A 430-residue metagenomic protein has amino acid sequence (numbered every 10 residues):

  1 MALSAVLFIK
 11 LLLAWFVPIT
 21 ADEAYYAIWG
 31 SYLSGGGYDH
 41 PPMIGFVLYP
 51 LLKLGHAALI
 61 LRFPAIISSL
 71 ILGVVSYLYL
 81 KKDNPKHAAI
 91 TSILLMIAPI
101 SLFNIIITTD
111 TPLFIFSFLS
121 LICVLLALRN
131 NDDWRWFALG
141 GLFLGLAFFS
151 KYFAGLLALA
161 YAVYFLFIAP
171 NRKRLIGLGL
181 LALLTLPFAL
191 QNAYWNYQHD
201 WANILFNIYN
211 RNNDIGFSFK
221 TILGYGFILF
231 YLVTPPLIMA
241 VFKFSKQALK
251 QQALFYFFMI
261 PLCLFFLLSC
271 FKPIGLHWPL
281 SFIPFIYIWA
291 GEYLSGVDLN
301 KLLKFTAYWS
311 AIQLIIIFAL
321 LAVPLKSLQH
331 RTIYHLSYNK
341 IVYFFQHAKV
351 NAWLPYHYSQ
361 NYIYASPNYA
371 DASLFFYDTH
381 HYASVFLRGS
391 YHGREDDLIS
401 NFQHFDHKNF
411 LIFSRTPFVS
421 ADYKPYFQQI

Functional and structural regions predicted by a protein language model:
M1, S76-I97, I115: Transmembrane-helix signature of polytopic, membrane-embedded enzymes that assemble or transfer cell-envelope glycans
Y32, R135-K151, F265-F266: Membrane-interface alpha helices of multi-pass inner-membrane proteins
F63-P85, L119, C123: Transmembrane-helix motifs of polytopic, lipid-linked glycan transferases
G73-V75, L94, L113-N130, L139-L144 (+1 more regions): Specific aromatic-rich, kink-prone transmembrane helix
K81-K86, S120-W136, S245-Q247, L294: Membrane-interface transmembrane helices that cradle and orient dolichyl/undecaprenyl
I105-L113: Short acidic/glycine- and proline-prone juxtamembrane loop motifs at membrane-interface regions of multi-pass membrane
L146, L157-A248, F266: Transmembrane-lumen/periplasm boundary regions of multi-pass, lipid-linked membrane glycan transferases
L302-Y358, Y369-S384, S390-D396, I412-I430: Membrane-proximal, lumen/periplasm-facing interface regions of secretory-pathway glyco- and lipid-modifying enzymes
